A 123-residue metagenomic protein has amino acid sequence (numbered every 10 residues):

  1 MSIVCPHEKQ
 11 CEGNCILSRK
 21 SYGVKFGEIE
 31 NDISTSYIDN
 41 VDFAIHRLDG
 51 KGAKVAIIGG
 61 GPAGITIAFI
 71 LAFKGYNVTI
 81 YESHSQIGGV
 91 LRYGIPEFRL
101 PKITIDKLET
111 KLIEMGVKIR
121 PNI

Functional and structural regions predicted by a protein language model:
M1-A44, I113: Glycine/serine-rich phosphate-binding loop and adjoining beta1-alpha1 elements at the start of nucleotide-handling
M1-H7, V41-I58, R92-Y93, G116 (+1 more regions): Ferredoxin-like iron-sulfur electron-transfer modules
R19, G23-V24, I57-I123: Beta1-alpha1 glycine-rich phosphate/pyrophosphate-binding loop at the start of Rossmann-like nucleotide-binding domains
